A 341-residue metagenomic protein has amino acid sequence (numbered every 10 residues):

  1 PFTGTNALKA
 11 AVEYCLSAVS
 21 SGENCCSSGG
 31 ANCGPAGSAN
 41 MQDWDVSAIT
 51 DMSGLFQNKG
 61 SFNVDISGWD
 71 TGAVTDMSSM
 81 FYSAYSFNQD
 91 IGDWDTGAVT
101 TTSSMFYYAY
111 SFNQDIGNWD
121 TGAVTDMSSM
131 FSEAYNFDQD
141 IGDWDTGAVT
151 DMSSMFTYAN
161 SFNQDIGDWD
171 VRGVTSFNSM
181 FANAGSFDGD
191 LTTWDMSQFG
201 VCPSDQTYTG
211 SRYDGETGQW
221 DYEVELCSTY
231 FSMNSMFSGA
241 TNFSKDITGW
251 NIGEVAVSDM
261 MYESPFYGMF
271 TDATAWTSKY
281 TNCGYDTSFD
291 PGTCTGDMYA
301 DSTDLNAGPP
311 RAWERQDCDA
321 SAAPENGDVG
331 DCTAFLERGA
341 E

Functional and structural regions predicted by a protein language model:
P1-E341: Negatively charged
